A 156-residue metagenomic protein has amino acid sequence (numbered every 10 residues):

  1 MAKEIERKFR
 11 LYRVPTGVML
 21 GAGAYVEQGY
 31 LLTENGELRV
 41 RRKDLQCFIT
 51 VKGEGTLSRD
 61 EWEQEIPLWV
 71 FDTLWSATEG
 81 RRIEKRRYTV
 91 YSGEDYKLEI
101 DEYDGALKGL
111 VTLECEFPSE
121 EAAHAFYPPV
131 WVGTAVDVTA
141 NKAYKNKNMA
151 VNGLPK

Functional and structural regions predicted by a protein language model:
M1-K156: Phosphate-end processing signature that detects enzymes handling 5′-triphosphorylated RNA and polyphosphate
